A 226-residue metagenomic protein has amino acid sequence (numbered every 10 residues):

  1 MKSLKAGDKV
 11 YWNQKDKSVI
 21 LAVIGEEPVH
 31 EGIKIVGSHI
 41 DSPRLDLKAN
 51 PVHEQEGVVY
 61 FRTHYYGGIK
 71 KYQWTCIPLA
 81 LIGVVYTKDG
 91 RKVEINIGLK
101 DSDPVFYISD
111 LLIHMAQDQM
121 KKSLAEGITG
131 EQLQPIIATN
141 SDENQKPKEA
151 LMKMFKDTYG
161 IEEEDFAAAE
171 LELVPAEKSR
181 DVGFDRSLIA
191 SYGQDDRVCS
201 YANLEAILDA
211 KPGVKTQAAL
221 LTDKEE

Functional and structural regions predicted by a protein language model:
M1-E226: N-terminal hydrophobic/helix-forming segments and targeting peptides
